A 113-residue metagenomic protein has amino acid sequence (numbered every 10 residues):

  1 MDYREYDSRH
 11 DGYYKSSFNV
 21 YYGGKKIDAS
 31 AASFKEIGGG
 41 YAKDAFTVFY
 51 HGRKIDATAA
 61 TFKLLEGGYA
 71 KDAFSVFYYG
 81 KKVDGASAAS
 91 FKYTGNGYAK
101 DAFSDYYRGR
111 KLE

Functional and structural regions predicted by a protein language model:
M1-E113: Non-catalytic tandem-repeat scaffold regions and their flanking low-complexity/translocation tails
